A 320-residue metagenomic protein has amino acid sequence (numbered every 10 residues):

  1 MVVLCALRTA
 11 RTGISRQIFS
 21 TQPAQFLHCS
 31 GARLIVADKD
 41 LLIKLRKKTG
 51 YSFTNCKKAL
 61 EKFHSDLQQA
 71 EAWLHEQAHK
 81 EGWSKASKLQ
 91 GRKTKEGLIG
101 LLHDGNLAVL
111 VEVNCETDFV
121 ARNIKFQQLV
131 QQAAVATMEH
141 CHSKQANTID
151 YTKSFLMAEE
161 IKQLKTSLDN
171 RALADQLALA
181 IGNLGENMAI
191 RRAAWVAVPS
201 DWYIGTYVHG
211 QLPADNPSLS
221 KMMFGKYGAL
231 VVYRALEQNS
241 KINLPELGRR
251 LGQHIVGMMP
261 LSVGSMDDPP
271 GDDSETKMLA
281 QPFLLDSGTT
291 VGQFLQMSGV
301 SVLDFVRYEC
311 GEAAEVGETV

Functional and structural regions predicted by a protein language model:
V2-R11, S15-V320: N-terminal assembly/interaction segments in proteins that build large macromolecular machines
